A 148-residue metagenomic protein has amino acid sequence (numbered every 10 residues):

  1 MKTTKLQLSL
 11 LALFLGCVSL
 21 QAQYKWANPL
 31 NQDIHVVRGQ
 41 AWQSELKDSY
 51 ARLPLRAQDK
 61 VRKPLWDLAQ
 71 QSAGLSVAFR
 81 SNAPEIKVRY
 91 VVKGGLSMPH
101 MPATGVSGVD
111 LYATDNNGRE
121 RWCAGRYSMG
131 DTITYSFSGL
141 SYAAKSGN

Functional and structural regions predicted by a protein language model:
M1-L10: Bacterial N-terminal signal peptides that target proteins for export
K2-T3, L20-N148: N-terminal secretory targeting modules
S9-C17: Bacterial N-terminal signal peptides
